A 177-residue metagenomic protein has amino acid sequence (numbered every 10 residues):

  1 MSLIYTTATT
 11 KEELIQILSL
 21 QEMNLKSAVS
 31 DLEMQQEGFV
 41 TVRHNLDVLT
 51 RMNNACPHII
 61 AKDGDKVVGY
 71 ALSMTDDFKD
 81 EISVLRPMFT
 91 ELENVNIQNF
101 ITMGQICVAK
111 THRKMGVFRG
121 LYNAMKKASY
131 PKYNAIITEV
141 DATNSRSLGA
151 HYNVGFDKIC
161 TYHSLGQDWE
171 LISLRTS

Functional and structural regions predicted by a protein language model:
M1-I15, S19-A28: Conserved N-terminal entry element of GNAT/NAT acetyltransferase domains
K26-D47: Conserved GNAT-fold acetyl-CoA-binding loop/helix
L46-I60, D77-D80, T102: A short helix-loop-beta-strand connector motif used in the catalytic cores of GNAT acetyltransferases and, in some
L72-Q105: Conserved acyl-donor/pantetheine-binding loop and adjacent beta-alpha core of acyl/acetyltransferases and related
I101-M103, S129-D141: Conserved GNAT acetyl-CoA-binding A-motif
Q105-V108, K114-K127, G149-N153: Conserved acetyl-CoA-binding loop-helix of GNAT-fold acetyltransferases
V108-R113, I136-L148: Conserved beta-strand-loop-alpha-helix junction that forms the acyl-donor binding cleft
E139, Y152-L171: Conserved catalytic-core motifs of GNAT/GCN5-like acyltransferases
